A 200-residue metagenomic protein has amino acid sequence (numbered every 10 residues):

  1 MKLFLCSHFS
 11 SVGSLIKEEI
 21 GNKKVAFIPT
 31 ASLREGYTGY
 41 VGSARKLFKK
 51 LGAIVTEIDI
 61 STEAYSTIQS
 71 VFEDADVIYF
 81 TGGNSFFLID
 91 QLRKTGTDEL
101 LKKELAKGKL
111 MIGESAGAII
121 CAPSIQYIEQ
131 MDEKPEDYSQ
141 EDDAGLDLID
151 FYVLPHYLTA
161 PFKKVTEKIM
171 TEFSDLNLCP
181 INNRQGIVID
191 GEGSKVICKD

Functional and structural regions predicted by a protein language model:
M1-V77, T81: N-terminal beta1-alpha1 cap of cysteine-dependent amidohydrolase-like domains
G13, E35, L88-I89, C121-A122 (+1 more regions): Glycine/Thr-rich phosphate-binding loops of Rossmann-like dinucleotide-binding domains
L33, G83-F86, A116-G117, L158: Short glycine-rich anion-binding loops that position phosphate/pyrophosphate groups of nucleotides and phosphorylated
S85-K94: Glycine/threonine-rich flexible loop motifs
F86, A118-C121, G186-V188: Short, active-site-adjacent cap segments at secondary-structure transitions
T97-T159: Class I SAM-dependent methyltransferase SAM-binding "motif I" and its flanking Rossmann-like core
A144-I149, V153-G191, I197: Conserved anion/nucleotide-ligand pocket segment
